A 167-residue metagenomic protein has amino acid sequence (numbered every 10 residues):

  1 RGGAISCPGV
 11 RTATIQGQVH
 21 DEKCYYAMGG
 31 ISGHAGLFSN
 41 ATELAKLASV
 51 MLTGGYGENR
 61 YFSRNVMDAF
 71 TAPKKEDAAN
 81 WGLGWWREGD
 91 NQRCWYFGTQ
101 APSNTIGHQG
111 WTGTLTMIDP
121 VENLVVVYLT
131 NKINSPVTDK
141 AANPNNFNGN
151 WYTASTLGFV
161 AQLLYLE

Functional and structural regions predicted by a protein language model:
R1-S103: Short, surface-exposed loop or secondary-structure junction motifs that flank catalytic or metal-binding residues
A41-A45, P120-V121, A154-G158, Q162: A structural signal for well-ordered alpha-helical segments within the folded catalytic domains of diverse enzymes
T53-Y56, N65-V66, T71-A79, D90-R93 (+1 more regions): Short, gly/Ser/Thr-rich active-site loops of penicillin-recognizing serine hydrolases
L83, T114-T116: Residue-level detector of beta-strand structural context in well-folded domains
F97-G98, L129-T130, T138-A141: Short conserved micro-motifs at the rims of enzyme active sites and ligand-binding pockets
G107: Short, structured beta-strand/loop micro-motifs enriched in basic residues and often containing a Trp
G110-T112: Short, small/polar residue-rich loop motifs at catalytic or cofactor-binding pockets
T116-M117, N123-N131, P136: Short, well-ordered beta-strand elements
